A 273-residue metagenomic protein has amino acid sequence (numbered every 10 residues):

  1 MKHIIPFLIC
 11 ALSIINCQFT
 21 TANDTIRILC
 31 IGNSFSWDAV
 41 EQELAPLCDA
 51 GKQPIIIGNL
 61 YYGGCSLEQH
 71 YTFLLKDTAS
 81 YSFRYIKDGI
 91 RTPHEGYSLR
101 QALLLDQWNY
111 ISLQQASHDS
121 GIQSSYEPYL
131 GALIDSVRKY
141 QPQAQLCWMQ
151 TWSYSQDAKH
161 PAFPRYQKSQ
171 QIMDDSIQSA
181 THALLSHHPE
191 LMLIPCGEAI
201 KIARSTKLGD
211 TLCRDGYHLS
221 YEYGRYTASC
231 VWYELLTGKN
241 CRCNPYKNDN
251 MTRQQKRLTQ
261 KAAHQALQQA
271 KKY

Functional and structural regions predicted by a protein language model:
M1-I4: Positively charged n-region of N-terminal signal peptides that target proteins for export
L12-D24: Bacterial Sec-dependent signal peptides at the C-terminal "C-region" and cleavage site
T25-L29, I56: Residues that mark the start of a beta-strand
D38-E127: Conserved SGNH/GDSL esterase-like catalytic core that processes O-acyl groups on lipids and polysaccharides
G96-Y221, E234, C243: Alpha-helical cap/lid subdomain in secreted, periplasmic, or secretory-pathway luminal O-acyl-processing enzymes
L212, G216-R225, S229-Y273: Conserved catalytic region of serine esterases and O-acyltransferases that act on ester linkages in lipids
